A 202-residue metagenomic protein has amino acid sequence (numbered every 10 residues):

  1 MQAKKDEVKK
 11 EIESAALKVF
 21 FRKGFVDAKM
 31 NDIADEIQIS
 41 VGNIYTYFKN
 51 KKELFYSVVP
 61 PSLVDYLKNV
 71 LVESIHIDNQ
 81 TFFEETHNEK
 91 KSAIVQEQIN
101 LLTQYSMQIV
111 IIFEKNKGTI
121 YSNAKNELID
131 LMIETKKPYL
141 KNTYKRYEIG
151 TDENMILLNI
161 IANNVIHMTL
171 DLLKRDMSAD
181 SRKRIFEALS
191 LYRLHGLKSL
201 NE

Functional and structural regions predicted by a protein language model:
M1-K4: N-terminal intrinsically disordered/low-complexity leader segments
E11, A15, V19-S57: Helix-turn-helix
M30, P60-L67, L71-V72: Short, basic, alpha-helical segments at the C-terminal edge of helix-turn-helix-like DNA-binding modules
Y56, S92, Q96, I129-K141 (+4 more regions): An amphipathic alpha-helix signature
Y56-S62, I112: Alpha-helical DNA-contacting segments of helix-turn-helix folds
S57, L71-Q104: Hydrophobic alpha-helical connector segments
E97-Q104, T119-K145, I156-N163: Amphipathic alpha-helical packing segments from all-alpha helical-bundle domains
L140-Y192, N201: Hydrophobic/aromatic-rich alpha-helical bundle segments in the mid-to-C-terminal region
